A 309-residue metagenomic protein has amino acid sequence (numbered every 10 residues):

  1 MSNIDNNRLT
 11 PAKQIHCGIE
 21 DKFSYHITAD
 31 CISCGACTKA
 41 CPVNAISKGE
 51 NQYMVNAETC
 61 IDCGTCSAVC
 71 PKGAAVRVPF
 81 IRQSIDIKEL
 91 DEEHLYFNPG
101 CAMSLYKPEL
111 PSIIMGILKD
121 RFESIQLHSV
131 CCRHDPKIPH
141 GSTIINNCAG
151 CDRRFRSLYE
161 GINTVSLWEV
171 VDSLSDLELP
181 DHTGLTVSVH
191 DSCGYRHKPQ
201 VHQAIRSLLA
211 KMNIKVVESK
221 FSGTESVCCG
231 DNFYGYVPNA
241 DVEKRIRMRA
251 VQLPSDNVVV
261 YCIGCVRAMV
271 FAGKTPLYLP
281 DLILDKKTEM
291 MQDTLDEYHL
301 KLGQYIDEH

Functional and structural regions predicted by a protein language model:
N3-A12, K22-Y25, R77-H309: Iron-sulfur cluster-binding electron-transfer modules in prokaryotic oxidoreductases
P11-S33, N44-D62, A75, R82-I85 (+1 more regions): Ferredoxin-like iron-sulfur electron-transfer modules
T28, T38, A57, S67 (+3 more regions): Short glycine-/small-residue-rich flexible loop motifs, especially phosphate/cofactor-binding loops
S33-A40, I61-V69: C-type cytochrome heme c attachment motif
A36-I46, E123, A210, I214: Generic secondary-structure signature for well-ordered alpha-helical cores
V69-V76: Short metal-binding segments enriched for Cys and/or His
